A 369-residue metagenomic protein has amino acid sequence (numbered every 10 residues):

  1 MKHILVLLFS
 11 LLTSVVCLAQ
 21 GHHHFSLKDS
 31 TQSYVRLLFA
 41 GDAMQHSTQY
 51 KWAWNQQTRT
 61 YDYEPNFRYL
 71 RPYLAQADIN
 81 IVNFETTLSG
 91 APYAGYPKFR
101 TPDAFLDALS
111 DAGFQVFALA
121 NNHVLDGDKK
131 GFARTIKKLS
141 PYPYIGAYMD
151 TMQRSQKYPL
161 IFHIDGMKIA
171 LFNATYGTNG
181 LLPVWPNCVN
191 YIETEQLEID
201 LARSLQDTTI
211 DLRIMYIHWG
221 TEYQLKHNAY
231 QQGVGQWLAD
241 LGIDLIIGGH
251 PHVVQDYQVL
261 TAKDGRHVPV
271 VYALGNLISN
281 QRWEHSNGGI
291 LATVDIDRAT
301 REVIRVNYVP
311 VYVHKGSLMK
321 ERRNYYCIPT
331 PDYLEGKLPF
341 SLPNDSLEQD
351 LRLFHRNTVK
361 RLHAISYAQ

Functional and structural regions predicted by a protein language model:
M1-H22: Bacterial Sec-dependent N-terminal signal peptides
Q20-Q369: Acidic, metal/ion-coordinating pockets
